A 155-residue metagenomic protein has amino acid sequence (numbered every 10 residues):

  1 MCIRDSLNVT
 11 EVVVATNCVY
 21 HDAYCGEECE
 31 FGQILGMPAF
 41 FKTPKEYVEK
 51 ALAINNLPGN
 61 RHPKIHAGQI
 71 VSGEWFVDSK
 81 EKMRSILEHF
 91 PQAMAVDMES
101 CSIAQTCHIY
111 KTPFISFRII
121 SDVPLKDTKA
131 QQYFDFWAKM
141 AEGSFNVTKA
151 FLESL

Functional and structural regions predicted by a protein language model:
M1-I3: Short, small-residue-biased leader/transition segments that mark boundaries at the very start of proteins
D5-F90: Mid-sequence, gly/pro-rich, charge-dense loop/helix-turn segments that line enzyme active sites
L7, K42, E46, E81 (+3 more regions): Conserved active-site and cofactor/substrate-binding residues in soluble primary-metabolism enzymes
N17-D22, Q92-V96, F136-G143: Gly/Ser/Thr-rich active-site loops/lids in small-molecule metabolic enzymes that frequently grip phosphoryl groups
V48, L52, C101-A104, H108 (+1 more regions): Predominant activation on well-ordered alpha-helical scaffold segments within soluble catalytic domains
I54-P63, T106-T112, A150-S154: A structural motif corresponding to the C-terminal end of an alpha-helix and its immediate exit/capping segment
W75-K129: A C-terminal functional module that forms or caps the active site or interfaces directly with catalytic machinery
P124-L155: His/Asp/Glu-rich mid-to-C-terminal helical/loop segments that flank catalytic regions of hydrolases
